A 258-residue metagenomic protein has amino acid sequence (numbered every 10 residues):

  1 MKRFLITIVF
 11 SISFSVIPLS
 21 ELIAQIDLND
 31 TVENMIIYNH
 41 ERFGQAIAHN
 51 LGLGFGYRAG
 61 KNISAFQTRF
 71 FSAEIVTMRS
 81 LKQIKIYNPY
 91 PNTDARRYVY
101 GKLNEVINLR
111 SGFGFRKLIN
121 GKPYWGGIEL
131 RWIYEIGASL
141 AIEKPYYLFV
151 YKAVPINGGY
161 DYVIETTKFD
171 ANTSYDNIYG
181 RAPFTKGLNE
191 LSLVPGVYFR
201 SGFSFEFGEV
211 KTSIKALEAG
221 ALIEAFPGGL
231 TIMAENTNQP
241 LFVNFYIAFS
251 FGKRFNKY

Functional and structural regions predicted by a protein language model:
M1-M35, N256-Y258: Cleavable N-terminal export/targeting peptides
A24-V76: Short glycine/proline- and aromatic-enriched beta-strand/turn motifs that initiate or cap beta-hairpins
T31, M35-H40, N62-F70, K82 (+3 more regions): Short loop/turn motifs that connect adjacent beta-strands in outer-membrane beta-barrel proteins
Y38-R42, H49-L53, Q67-R69, E105-L109 (+4 more regions): Residues that define the transmembrane beta-barrel architecture of outer-membrane proteins
A48-G52, K61, I75-L81, F115-I119 (+4 more regions): Transmembrane beta-strands of outer-membrane beta-barrel pores
I75-R110, G114-W125: Outer-membrane beta-barrel translocator/channel fold
F113, L241-Y258: Outer-membrane beta-barrel "beta-signal"
E135-E218, L222-N238, F251-K257: Outer-membrane beta-barrel transmembrane domain signature
